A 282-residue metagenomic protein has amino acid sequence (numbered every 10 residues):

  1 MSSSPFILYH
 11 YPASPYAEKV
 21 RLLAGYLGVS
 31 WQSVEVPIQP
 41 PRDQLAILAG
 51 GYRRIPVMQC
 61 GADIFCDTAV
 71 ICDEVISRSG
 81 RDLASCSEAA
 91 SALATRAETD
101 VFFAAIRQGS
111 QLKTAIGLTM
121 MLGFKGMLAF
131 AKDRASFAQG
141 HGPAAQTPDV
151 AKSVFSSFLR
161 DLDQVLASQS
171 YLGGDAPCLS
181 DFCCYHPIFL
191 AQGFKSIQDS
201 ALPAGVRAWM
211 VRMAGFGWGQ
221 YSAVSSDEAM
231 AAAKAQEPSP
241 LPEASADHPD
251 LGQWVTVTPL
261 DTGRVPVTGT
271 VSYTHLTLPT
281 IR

Functional and structural regions predicted by a protein language model:
M1-V70: N-terminal G-site of the GST-like fold
Q32, R78-S85: Short, polar/flexible loop-turn hinges at active-site or ligand-entry regions and domain interfaces
D100-V211: GST-like fold's C-terminal all-alpha helical module
V224-P249: Mixed-charge, Lys/Arg-rich low-complexity intrinsically disordered regions
D247-P259: Short coil-to-beta transition motif at edge beta-strands of beta-rich domains
L260-R264: Short, charged beta-turn/beta-strand-edge "cap" motif at the junction between a beta-strand and an adjacent loop
P266-S272: Short beta-strand-centered aromatic/proline hotspots
T274-T280: Conserved small/polar residues in nucleotide/adenosyl-binding loops
